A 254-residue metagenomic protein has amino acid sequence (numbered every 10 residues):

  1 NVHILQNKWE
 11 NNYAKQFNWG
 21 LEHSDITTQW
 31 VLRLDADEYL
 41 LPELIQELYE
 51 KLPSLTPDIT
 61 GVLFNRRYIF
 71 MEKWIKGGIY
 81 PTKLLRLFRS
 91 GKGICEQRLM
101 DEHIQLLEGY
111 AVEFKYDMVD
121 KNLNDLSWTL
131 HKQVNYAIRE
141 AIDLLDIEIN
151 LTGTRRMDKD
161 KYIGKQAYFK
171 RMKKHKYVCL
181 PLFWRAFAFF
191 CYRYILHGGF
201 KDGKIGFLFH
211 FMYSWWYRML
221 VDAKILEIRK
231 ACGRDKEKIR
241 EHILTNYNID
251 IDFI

Functional and structural regions predicted by a protein language model:
N1-Q6, E10, E50: Acidic donor-binding segment of Leloir-type glycosyltransferases
V2, Q29, D37, D58-T60: Conserved acidic residues
A14-K15, L21, L34, L41-R229 (+2 more regions): Catalytic-site signature of metal-activated, phosphate-bearing donor transferases, centered on the GT-A/GT-A-like
N18-W30: Active-site nucleotide-sugar/metal-binding loop of Leloir-type enzymes
R234-K236: Anionic, Ser/Thr-rich low-complexity intrinsically disordered regions
I243-Y247: Eukaryotic charge-rich
